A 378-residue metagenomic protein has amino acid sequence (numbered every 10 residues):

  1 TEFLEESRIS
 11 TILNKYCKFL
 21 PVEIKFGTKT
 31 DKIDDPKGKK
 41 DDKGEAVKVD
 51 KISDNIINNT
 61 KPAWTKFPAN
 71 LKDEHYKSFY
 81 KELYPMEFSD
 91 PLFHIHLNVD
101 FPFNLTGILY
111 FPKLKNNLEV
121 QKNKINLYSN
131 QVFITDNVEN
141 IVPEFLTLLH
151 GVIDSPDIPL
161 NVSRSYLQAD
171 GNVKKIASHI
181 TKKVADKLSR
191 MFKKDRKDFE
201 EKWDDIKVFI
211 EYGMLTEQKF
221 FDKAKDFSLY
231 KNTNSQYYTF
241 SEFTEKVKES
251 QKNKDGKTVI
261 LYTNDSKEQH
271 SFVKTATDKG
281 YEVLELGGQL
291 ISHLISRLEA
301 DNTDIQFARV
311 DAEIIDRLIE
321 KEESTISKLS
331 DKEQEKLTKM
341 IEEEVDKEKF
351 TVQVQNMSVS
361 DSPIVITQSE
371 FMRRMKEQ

Functional and structural regions predicted by a protein language model:
T1-Q378: Conserved GHKL (Bergerat-fold) ATPase module
